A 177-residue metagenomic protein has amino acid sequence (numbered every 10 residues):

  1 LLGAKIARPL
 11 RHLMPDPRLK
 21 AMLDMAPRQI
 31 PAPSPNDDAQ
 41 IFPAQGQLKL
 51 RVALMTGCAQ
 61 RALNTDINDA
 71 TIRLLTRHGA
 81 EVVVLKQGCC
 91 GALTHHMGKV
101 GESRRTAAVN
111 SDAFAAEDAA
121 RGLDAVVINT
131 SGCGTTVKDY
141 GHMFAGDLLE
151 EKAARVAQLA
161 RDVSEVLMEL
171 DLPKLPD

Functional and structural regions predicted by a protein language model:
L1-D177: Iron-sulfur cluster-binding electron-transfer modules in prokaryotic oxidoreductases
